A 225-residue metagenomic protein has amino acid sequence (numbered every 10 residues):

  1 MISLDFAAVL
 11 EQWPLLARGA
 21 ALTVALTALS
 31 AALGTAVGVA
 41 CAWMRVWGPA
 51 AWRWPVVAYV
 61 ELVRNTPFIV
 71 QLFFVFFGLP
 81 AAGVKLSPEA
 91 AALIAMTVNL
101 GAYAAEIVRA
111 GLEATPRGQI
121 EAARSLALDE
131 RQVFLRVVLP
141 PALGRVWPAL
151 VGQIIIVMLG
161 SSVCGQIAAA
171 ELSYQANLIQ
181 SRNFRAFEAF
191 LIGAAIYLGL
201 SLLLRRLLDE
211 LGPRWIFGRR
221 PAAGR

Functional and structural regions predicted by a protein language model:
M1-R225: Transmembrane alpha-helices and adjacent helix-loop boundaries
